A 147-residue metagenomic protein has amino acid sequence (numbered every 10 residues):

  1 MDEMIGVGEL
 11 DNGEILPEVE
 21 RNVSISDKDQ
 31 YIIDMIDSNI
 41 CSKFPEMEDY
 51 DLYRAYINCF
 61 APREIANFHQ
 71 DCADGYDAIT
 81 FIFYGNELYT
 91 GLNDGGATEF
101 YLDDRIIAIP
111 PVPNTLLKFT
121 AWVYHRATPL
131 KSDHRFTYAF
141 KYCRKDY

Functional and structural regions predicted by a protein language model:
M1-D49: Non-heme Fe(II)/2-oxoglutarate
I33-Y147: Catalytic core of non-heme Fe(II) oxygenases with the double-stranded beta-helix
